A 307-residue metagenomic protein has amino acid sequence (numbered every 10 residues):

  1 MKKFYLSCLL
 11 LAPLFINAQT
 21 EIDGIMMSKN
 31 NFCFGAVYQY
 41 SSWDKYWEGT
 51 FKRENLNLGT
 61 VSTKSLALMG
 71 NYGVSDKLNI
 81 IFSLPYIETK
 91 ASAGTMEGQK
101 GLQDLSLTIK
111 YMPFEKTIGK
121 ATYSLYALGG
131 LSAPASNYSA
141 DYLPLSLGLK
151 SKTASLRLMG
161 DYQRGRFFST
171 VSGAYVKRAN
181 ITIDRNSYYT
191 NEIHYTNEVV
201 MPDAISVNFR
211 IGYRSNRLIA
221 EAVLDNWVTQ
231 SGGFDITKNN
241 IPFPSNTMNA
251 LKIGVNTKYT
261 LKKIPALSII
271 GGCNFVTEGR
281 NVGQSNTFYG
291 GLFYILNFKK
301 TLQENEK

Functional and structural regions predicted by a protein language model:
I22-N30, K77, E115-S124, R166 (+3 more regions): Short loop/turn motifs that connect adjacent beta-strands in outer-membrane beta-barrel proteins
I25, V37, M69-N71, K110-M112 (+4 more regions): Transmembrane beta-barrel domains of outer membrane proteins
N30, S62-L66, K100-L105, Y123 (+5 more regions): Residues that define the transmembrane beta-barrel architecture of outer-membrane proteins
F34-A36, I80-F82, L107, Y123-G129 (+6 more regions): Transmembrane beta-strands of outer-membrane beta-barrel proteins
Y38-D44, L84-K90, P113, L131-N137 (+6 more regions): Transmembrane beta-strands of outer-membrane beta-barrel pores
Y40-S65, P144-S146: Surface-exposed strand-loop-strand hairpins of Gram-negative outer-membrane beta-barrel proteins
W47-G49, E54-L56, I193-K307: Outer membrane beta-barrel transmembrane domains
T95-V199, S245: Outer-membrane pore/translocation modules
